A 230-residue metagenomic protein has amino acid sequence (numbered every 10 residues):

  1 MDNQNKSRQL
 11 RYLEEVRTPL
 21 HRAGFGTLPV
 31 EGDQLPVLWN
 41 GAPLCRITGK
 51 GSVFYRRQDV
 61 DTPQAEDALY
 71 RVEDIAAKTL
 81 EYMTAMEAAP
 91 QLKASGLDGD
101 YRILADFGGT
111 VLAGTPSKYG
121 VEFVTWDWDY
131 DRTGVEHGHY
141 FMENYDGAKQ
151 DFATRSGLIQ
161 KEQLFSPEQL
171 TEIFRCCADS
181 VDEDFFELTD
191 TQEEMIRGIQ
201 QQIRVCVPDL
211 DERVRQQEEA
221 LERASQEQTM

Functional and structural regions predicted by a protein language model:
M1-E31, Q58-R102: Negatively charged, low-complexity tracts enriched in Asp/Glu with abundant Ser/Thr
N3-N5, Q64-D67, T133-D146, Q160-E162: A short, exposed loop/beta-hairpin motif centered on an aromatic-Gly-Thr core
H21-G51, L97-E122: Amphipathic, interaction-prone secondary-structure segments
G49, A113-G138, I173: Short aromatic-glycine-(Arg/Gly/Cys) micro-motifs in beta-strand/loop hairpins
V72-M83, N144-Q160: Short, structured interface segments
A148, L221-M230: Non-Sec secretion/translocation targeting segments of pathogen effectors
K161-D209: Charged/polar low-complexity intrinsically disordered segments, enriched in acidic residues
V207-L221: Eukaryote-biased recognition of C-terminal alpha-helical segments
